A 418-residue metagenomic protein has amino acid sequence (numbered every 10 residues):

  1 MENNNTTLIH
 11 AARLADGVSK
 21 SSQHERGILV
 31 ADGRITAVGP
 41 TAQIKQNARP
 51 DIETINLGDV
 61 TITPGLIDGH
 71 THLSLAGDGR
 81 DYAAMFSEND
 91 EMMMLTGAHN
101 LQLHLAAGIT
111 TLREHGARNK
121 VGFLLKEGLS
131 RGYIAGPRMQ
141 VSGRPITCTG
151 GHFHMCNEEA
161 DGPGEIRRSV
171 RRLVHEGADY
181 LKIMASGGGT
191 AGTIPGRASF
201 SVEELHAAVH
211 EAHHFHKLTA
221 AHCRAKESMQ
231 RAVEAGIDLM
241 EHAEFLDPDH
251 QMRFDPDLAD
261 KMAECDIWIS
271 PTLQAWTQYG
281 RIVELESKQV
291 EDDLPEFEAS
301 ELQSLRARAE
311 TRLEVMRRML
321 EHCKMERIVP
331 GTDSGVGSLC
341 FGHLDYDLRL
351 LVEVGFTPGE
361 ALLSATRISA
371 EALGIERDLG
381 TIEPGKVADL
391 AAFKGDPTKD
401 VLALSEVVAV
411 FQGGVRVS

Functional and structural regions predicted by a protein language model:
M1-L8, L14, V18-T63: Histidine-rich, glycine-flanked metal-binding segment
A12, I28, G33, D59 (+14 more regions): Divalent metal-coordination and catalytic microenvironments
V60-R131, E203, R224-E227, A232-A235: Metal-associated gating/positioning segment near the N- to mid-region
G65-Y82, Q140-C156, L205-H210, D292: N-terminal small/glycine-rich loop or linker at the start of catalytic domains across soluble metabolic enzymes
Y82-L95, G151-R168, R197, L218-A220: Active-site mouth loops of central-metabolism enzymes
T96-V121, G136-T147, A178-G189, K217-L218 (+3 more regions): Divalent metal-dependent hydrolysis catalytic cores, especially in the metallo-beta-lactamase
A191-E310, G335, G355-T357, A370-L373 (+1 more regions): Active-site core of metal-dependent hydrolases
H214, D292-P397: His/Asp/Glu-enriched, well-ordered alpha-helical/loop segment that forms or immediately abuts the divalent-metal
